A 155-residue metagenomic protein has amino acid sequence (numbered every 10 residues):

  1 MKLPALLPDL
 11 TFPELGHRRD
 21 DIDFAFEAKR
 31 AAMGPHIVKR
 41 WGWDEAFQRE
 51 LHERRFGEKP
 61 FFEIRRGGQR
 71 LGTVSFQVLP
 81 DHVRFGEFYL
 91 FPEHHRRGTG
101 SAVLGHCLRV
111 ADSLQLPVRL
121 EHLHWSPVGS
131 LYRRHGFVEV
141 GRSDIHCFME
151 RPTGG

Functional and structural regions predicted by a protein language model:
L10-E27: A short beta-loop-alpha structural element at the N-terminal edge of CoA-dependent acyl/N-acetyltransferase catalytic
M33-L51: Conserved GNAT-fold acetyl-CoA-binding loop/helix
E63, Q69-Q77, R84-Y89: Conserved beta-strand in the GNAT
H82, A111-L123: Conserved GNAT acetyl-CoA-binding A-motif
L90, R96-R109, R133-R134: Conserved acetyl-CoA-binding loop-helix of GNAT-fold acetyltransferases
H95, R119-G129, I145-G154: Conserved beta-strand-loop-alpha-helix junction that forms the acyl-donor binding cleft
R133-S143: Conserved acetyl-CoA-binding loop of GNAT-fold acetyltransferases
